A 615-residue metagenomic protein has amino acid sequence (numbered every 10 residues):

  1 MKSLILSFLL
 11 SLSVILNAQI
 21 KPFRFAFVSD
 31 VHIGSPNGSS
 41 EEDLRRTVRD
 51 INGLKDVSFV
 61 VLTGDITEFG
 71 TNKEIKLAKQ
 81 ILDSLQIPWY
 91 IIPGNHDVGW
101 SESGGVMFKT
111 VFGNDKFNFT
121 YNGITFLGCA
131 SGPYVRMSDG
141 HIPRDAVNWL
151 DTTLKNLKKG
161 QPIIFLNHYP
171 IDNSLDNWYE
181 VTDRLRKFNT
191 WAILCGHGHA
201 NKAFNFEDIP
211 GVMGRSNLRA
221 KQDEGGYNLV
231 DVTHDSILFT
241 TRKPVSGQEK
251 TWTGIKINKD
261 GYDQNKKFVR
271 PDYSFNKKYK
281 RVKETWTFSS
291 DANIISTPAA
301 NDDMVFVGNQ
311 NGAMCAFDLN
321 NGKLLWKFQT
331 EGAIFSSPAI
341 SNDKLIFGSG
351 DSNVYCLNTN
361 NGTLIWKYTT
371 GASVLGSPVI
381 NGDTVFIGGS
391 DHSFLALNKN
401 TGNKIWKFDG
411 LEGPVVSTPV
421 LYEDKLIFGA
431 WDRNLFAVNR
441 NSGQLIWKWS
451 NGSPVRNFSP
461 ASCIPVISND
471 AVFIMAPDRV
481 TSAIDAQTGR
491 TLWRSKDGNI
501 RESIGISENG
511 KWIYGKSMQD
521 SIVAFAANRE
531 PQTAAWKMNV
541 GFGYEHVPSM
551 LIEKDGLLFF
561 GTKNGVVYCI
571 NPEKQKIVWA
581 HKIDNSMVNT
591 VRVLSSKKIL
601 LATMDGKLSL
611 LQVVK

Functional and structural regions predicted by a protein language model:
F8, L16-L77: N-terminal active-site segment of His-dependent metallophosphoesterases
T71-D151, K155-K159, E180-A192, K202-G214 (+1 more regions): Extended active-site neighborhood of metal-dependent phosphoesterases/phosphodiesterases
I209-D272: Binuclear metal-dependent phosphoesterase catalytic core
Y279-A299, W326-S341, L364-N381, S390 (+6 more regions): Extracytoplasmic beta-rich repeat domains
D318-G322, N358-G362, N398-G402, N439-G443 (+4 more regions): Short loop/turn segments that connect beta-strands within beta-propeller blades
I583-K615: Blade-level signature of beta-propeller repeat domains, shared across WD40, Kelch, NHL, RCC1 and BNR/Asp-box propellers
